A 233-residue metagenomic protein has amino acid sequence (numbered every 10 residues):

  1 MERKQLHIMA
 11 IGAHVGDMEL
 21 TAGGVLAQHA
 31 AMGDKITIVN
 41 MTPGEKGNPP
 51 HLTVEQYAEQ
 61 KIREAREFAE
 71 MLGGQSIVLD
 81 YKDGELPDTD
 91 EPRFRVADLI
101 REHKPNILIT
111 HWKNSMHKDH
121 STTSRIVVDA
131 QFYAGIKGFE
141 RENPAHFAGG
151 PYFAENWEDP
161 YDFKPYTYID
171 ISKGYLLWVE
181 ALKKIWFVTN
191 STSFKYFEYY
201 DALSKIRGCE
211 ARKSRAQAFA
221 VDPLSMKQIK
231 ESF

Functional and structural regions predicted by a protein language model:
M1-E102, S232: Active-site rim/loop-helix segments in enzyme catalytic domains that contact anionic ligands
E2-I11, P87-F233: Metal-dependent de-N-acetylase/amidase catalytic core
